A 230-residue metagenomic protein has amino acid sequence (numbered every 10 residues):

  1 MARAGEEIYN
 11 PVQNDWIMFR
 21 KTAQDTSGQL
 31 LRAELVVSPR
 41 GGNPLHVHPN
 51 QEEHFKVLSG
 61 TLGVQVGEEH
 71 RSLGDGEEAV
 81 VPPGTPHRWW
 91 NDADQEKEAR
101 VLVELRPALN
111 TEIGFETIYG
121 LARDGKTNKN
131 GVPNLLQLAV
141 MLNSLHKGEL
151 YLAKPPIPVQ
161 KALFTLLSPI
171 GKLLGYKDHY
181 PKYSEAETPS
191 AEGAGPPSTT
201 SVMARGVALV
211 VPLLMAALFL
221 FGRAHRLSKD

Functional and structural regions predicted by a protein language model:
E7-L45: A short glycine-rich, His/Asp/Glu-containing loop-to-beta-strand
Q13, Q65-G67: Short strand-coil-strand connectors
Q29, H54, E68-P86: Short acidic-glycine-tyrosine-enriched beta hairpin
E34-S38, V47-V64: Short, conserved beta-strand element in jelly-roll/cupin
P44-P49, W90-D92: Short histidine-centered beta-strand/loop micro-motifs that create catalytic or ligand/metal-coordination sites
P83-F115: Ligand-binding loop in jelly-roll beta-barrel domains
T111, F115-G193, V210: Alpha-helical membrane-targeting segments
T200-D230: Terminal signal-anchor or tail-anchor transmembrane helices that tether membrane-associated enzymes to cellular
